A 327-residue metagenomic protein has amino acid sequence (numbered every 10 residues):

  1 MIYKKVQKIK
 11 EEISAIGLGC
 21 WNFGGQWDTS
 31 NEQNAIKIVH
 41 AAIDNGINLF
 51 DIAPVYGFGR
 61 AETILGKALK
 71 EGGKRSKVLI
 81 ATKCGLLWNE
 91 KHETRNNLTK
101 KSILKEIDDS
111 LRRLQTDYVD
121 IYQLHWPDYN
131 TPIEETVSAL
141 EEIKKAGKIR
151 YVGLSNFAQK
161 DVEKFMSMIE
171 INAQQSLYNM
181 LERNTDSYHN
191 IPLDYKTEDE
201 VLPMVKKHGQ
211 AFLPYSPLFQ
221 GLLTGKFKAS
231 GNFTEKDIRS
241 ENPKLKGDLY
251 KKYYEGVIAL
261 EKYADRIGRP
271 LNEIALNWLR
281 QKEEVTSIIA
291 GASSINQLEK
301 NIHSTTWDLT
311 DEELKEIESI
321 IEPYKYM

Functional and structural regions predicted by a protein language model:
M1-V78: N-terminal binding-site loop/beta-alpha segment at the start of enzyme catalytic domains that lines or forms
A15, R75-V78, T82, D117-I121 (+4 more regions): Short acidic capping loops at alpha-helix termini that bridge into adjacent secondary structure
L18-C20, I52, T82, I121-L124 (+4 more regions): Conserved beta-strand positions
N22-W27, L87-E93, E182-S187, L223: A short acidic, helix-capping loop that chelates divalent metal ions and anchors anionic groups
T29-A42, L98-L114, A158-K164: Short, acidic/polar
G72-K100, H125: Structural motif corresponding to the early beta-alpha repeats
L111-N130: Active-site groove signature of glycoside hydrolases
P127-Y129, I133-S319, Y324-Y326: Beta/alpha (TIM)-barrel catalytic core signal, keyed to glycine-rich beta->alpha loops juxtaposed to Asp/Glu that bind
